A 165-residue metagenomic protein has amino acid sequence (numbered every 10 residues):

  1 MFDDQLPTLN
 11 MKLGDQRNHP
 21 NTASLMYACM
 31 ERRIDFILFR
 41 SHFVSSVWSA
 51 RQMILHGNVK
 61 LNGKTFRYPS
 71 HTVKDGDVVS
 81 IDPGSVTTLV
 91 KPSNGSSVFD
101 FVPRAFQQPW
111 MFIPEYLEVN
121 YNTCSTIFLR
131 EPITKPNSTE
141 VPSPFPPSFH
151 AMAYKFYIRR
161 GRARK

Functional and structural regions predicted by a protein language model:
M1-S41, Y68-K165: Ferredoxin-like alpha/beta domains used as RNA- or RNAP-binding modules
D35-R40, Q52, H56-N58: Contiguous, well-ordered alpha-helical segments that form the cores/surfaces of helical PPI scaffolds
V47, F66-Y68: Active-site metal-coordination segments of metallo-dependent hydrolases
V47, M53-I54, V59, V73: Short, well-ordered loop/turn sites that connect or cap secondary structure elements
L61-N62, D77: Short amphipathic alpha-helical patches
